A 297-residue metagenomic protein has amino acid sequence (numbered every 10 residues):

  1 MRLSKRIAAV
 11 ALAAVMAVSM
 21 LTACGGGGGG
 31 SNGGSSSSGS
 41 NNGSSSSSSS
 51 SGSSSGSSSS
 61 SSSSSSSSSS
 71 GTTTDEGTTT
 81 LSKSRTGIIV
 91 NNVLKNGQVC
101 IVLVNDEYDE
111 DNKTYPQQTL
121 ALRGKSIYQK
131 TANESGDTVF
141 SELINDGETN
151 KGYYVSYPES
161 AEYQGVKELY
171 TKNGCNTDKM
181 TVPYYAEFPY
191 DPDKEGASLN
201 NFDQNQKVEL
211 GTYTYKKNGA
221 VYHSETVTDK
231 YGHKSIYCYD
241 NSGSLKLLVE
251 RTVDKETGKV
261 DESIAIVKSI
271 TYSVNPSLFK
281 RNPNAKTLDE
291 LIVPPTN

Functional and structural regions predicted by a protein language model:
M1-A11: Bacterial Sec-dependent N-terminal signal peptides
A14-V18: Alpha-helical transmembrane segments
S19-A23: C-terminal motif of bacterial Sec signal peptides marking the signal peptidase cleavage site
C24-S126, I270-N297: N-terminal leader/targeting segments and the immediate start of mature chains
S82-I88, E148, Y153-V221, T226-D229 (+2 more regions): Flexible, processing/modification-adjacent segments and terminal tails in exported/periplasmic/extracellular proteins
I89-V93, Q117-L122, S141-D146, Q206-K216 (+1 more regions): Short, exposed beta-strand/loop patches in secreted or surface proteins that constitute
D109, Y128-S141, Y153, G211-A285: Gly/Pro-enriched, hydrophobic low-complexity segments that function as extracytoplasmic propeptides/linkers
T114-P192, K246, V253, V260-I266: An acidic-aromatic
